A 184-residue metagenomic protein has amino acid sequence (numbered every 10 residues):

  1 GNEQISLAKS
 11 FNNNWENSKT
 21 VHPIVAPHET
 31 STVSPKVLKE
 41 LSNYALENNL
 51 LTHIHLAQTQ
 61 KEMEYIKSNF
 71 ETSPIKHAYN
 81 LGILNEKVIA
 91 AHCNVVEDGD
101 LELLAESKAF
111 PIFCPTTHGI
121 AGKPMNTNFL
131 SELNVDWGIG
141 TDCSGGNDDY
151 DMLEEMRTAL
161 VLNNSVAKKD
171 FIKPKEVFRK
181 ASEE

Functional and structural regions predicted by a protein language model:
G1-C93: Metal-coordinating catalytic core of metallo-dependent amide/deamination hydrolases
V25, H55, A90, L104 (+4 more regions): Divalent metal-coordination and catalytic microenvironments
E29-S31, Q58-Q60, N94-V96, P115-G119 (+1 more regions): Active-site-proximal loop/turn and secondary-structure-junction residues that shape catalytic pockets, frequently
Y44-L51, I83-E86, L103-I112, E132-W137 (+1 more regions): Glycine-enriched alpha-helix->loop->beta-strand junction motifs that scaffold or abut catalytic
K67-T72, A91-E97, H118-K123, G145-D151 (+1 more regions): A general structural motif
N80-K87, N128-E184: His/Asp/Glu-enriched, well-ordered alpha-helical/loop segment that forms or immediately abuts the divalent-metal
V96-G99, A105-T127, S131-V135, I139-T141: A conserved active-site cap/scaffold subdomain adjacent to cofactor or substrate pockets
